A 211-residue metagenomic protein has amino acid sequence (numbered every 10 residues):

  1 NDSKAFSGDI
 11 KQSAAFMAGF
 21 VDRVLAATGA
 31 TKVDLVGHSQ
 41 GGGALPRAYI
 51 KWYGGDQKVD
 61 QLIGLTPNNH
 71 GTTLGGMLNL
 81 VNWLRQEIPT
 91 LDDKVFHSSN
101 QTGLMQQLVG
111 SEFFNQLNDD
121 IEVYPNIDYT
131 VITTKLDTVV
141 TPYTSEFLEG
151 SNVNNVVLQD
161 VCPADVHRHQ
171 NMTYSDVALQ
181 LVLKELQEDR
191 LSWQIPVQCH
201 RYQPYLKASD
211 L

Functional and structural regions predicted by a protein language model:
N1-K4, G37-Q40, A48-Y49, G64-N68 (+2 more regions): Active-site-proximal beta-strand/loop segments in catalytic clefts of secreted hydrolases
N1-K4, Q101, V166: Short coil/turn segments at secondary-structure junctions
D2, F6, L25, K51 (+1 more regions): Generic anion/oxyanion-binding catalytic loop in active/binding sites
D2-F16: Catalytic nucleophile-loop/oxyanion-hole region of alpha/beta-hydrolase and closely related hydrolase-like folds
A5, D9, M105-V109, Q170-Y174: Pocket-edge positions in alpha/beta enzyme catalytic cores
S7-D9, H70-T73, T141, V156-Q159: Short, solvent-exposed coil/turn linker segments
S13-L117: Serine-dependent carboxylesterase/thioesterase catalytic core of lipase-like alpha/beta-hydrolase/SGNH enzymes
E122-L211: C-terminal catalytic-base region of ester-bond hydrolases, centering on the histidine of the charge-relay
